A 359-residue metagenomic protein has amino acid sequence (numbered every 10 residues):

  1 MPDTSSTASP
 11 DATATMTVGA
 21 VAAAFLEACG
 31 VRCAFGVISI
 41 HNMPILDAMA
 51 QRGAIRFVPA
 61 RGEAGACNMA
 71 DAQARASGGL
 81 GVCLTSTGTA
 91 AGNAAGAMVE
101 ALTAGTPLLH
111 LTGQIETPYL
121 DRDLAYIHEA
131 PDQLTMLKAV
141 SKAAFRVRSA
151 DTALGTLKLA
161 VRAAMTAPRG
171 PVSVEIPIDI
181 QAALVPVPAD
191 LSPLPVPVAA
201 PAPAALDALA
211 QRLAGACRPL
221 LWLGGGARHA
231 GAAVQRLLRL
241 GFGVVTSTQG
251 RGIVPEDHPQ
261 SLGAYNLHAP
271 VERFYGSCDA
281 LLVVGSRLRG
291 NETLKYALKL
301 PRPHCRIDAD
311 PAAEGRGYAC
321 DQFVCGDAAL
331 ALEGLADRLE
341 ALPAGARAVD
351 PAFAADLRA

Functional and structural regions predicted by a protein language model:
P2-V349, F353: N-terminal alpha/beta PP-like core and its mobile active-site loop of ThDP/TPP-dependent enzymes
L357-A359: Active-site pocket-lining segments that scaffold enzyme catalytic pockets across diverse folds
